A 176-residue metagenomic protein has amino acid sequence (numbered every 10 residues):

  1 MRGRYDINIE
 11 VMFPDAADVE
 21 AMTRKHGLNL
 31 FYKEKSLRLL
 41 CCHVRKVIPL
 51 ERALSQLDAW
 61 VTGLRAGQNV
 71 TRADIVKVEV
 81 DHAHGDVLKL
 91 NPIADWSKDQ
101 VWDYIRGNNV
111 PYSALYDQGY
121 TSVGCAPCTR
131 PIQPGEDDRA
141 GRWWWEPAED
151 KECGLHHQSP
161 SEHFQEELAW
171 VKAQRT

Functional and structural regions predicted by a protein language model:
M1-T176: Nucleotide-activated chemistry modules centered on ATP-dependent adenylation/adenylyltransferase
